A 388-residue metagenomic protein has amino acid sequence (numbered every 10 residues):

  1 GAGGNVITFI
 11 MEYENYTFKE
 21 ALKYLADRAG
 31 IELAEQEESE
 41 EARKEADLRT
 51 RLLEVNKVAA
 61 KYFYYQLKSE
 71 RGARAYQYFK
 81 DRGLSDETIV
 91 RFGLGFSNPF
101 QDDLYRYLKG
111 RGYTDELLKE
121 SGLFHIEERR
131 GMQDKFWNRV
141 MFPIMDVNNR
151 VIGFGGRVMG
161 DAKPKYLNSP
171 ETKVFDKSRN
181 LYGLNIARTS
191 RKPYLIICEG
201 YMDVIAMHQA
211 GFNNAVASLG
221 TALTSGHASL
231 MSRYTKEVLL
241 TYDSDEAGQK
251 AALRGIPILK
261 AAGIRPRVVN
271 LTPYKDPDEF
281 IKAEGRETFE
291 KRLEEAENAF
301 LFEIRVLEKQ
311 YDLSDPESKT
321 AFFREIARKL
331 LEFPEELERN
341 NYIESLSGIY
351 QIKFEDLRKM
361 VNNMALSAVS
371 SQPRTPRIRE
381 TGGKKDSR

Functional and structural regions predicted by a protein language model:
G1-G110, D115-E116, L366, S370 (+1 more regions): Non-catalytic accessory segments of DNA primases and related replication-initiation nucleases
G3-V6, L22, L52, N56 (+6 more regions): Short runs of predominantly hydrophobic/aromatic residues within well-ordered alpha helices that form helix-helix
E12-I31, N138-G156, D278-K291, I352-K353 (+1 more regions): Structured, non-catalytic alpha/beta "coupling" segments that mediate domain-domain communication and provide generic
Y13-E14, E20, L25, G155 (+4 more regions): Glycine-rich, histidine-containing beta strand-loop boundary motifs that form or position
Y24-R28, V58, Y62, Y78 (+14 more regions): Generic, well-ordered alpha-helical scaffold segments in large soluble proteins
E41-L52, S69-A73, L94-Q101, K135-W137 (+3 more regions): Conserved phosphate/pyrophosphate-binding and hydrolysis machinery centered on Walker-type P-loop NTPases, extending
K44-V58, F100-Y234, V238, A251-A252: Phosphate-handling DNA/RNA-contact segment within nucleic-acid enzymes
D146-V147, A187-Y194, A222-V238, D243-R388: A charged alpha-helical hairpin associated with nucleic-acid processing machineries
